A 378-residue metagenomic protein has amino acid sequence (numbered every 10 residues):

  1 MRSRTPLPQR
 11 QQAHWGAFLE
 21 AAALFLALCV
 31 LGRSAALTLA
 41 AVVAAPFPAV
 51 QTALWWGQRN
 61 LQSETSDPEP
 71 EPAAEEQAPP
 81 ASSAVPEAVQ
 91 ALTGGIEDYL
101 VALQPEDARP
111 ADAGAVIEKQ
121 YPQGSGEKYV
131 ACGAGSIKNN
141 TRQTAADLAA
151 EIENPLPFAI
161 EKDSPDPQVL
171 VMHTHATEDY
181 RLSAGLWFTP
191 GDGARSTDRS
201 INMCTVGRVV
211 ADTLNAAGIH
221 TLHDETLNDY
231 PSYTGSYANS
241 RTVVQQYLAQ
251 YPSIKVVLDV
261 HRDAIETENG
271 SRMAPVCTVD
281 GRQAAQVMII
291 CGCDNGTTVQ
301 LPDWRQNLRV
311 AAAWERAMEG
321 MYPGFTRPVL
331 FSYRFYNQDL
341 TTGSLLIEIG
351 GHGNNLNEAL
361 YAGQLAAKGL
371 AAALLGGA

Functional and structural regions predicted by a protein language model:
M1-W15: N-terminal Lys/Arg-rich, disordered targeting/topogenic segments
R10, E20-I254, A264-N269, Q364 (+1 more regions): N-terminal catalytic or cofactor-binding beta/alpha core of small enzyme domains
P165-Q168, A217, I254-V256, Q283-V287 (+1 more regions): Envelope-exposed proteins and targeting segments
L170-H173, T221-H223, V256-D259, M288-C291 (+2 more regions): Structural recognition of the beta-strand scaffold that forms the well-ordered cores of secreted hydrolase catalytic
A176-D179, L227-P231, R262-T267, D294-T297 (+2 more regions): Solvent-exposed loop/turn segments at secondary-structure junctions within structured extracellular/periplasmic domains
P190-G193, I265-Q300: A short, glycine/acidic-enriched catalytic loop
D303-L330: Active-site-adjacent substrate-binding region of metalloamidase/peptidase-like peptide-processing proteins
G324-A378: Active-site-adjacent mobile loop/cap segments within catalytic or ligand-binding domains
